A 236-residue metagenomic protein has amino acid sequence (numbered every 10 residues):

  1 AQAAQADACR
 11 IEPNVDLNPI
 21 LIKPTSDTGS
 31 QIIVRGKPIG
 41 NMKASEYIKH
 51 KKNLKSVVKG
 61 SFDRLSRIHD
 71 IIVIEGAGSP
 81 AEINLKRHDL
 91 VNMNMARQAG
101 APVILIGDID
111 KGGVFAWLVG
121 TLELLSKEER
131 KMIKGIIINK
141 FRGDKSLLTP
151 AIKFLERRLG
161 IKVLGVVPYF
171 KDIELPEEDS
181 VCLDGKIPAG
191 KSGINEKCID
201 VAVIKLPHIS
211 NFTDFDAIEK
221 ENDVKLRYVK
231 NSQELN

Functional and structural regions predicted by a protein language model:
A1-N236: Flexible phosphate-sensing "switch/lid" loops adjacent to ATP/NTP-binding sites across phosphate-transfer
